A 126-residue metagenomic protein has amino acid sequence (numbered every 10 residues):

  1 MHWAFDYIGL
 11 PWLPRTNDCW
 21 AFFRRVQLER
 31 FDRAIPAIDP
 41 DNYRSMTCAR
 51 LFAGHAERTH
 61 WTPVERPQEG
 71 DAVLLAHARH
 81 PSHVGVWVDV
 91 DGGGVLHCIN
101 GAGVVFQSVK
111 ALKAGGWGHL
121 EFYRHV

Functional and structural regions predicted by a protein language model:
M1-V64, E69, L75-A78, S82-H83 (+2 more regions): N-terminal capping segments
W61-T62, R79-V126: Aromatic- and glycine-rich peptidoglycan recognition patches
